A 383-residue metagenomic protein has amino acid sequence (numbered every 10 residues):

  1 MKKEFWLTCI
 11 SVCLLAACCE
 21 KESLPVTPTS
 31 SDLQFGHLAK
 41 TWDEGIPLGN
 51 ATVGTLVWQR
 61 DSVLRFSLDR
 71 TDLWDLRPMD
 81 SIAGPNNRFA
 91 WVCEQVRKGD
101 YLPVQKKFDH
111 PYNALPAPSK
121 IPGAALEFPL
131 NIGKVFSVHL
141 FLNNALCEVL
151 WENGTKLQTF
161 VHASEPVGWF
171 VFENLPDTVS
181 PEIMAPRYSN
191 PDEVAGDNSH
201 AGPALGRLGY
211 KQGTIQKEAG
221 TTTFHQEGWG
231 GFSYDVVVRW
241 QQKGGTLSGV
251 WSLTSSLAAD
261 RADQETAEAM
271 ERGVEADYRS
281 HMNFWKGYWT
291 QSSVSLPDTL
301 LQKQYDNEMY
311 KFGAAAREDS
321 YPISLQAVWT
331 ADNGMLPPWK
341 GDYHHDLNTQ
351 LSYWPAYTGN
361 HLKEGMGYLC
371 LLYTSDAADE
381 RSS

Functional and structural regions predicted by a protein language model:
M1-P25: Bacterial Sec-dependent N-terminal signal peptides
S11-C13, S180, A195, R381: N-terminal non-cleavable signal-anchor helices
C19-E44, L48-D342, H361-S375: Acidic/polar, glycine-enriched structural segments that form the non-catalytic walls/loops of the carbohydrate-binding
H345-Y357: Well-ordered alpha-helical segments within folded domains of soluble proteins
G359-N360, S383: Glycine-centered secondary-structure boundary/capping sites
Y373-S383: Single conserved hydrophobic/aromatic residue that forms the stacking wall/gate of nucleotide- or nucleobase-binding
